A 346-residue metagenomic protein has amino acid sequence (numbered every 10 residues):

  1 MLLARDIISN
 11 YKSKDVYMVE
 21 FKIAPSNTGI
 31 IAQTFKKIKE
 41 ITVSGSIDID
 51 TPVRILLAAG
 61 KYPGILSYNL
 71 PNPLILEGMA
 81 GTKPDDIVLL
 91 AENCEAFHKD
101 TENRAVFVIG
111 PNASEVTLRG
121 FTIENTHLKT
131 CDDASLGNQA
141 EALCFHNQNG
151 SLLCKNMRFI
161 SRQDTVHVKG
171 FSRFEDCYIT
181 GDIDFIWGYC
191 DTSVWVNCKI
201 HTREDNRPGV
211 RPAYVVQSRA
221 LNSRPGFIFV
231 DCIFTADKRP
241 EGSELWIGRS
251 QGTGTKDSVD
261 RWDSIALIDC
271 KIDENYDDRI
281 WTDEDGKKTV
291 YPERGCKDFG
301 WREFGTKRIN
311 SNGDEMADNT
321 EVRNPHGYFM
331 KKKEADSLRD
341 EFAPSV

Functional and structural regions predicted by a protein language model:
L2-K22, G29-V346: Sequence-level preference for short, compositionally simple segments enriched in small aliphatic or small polar residues
